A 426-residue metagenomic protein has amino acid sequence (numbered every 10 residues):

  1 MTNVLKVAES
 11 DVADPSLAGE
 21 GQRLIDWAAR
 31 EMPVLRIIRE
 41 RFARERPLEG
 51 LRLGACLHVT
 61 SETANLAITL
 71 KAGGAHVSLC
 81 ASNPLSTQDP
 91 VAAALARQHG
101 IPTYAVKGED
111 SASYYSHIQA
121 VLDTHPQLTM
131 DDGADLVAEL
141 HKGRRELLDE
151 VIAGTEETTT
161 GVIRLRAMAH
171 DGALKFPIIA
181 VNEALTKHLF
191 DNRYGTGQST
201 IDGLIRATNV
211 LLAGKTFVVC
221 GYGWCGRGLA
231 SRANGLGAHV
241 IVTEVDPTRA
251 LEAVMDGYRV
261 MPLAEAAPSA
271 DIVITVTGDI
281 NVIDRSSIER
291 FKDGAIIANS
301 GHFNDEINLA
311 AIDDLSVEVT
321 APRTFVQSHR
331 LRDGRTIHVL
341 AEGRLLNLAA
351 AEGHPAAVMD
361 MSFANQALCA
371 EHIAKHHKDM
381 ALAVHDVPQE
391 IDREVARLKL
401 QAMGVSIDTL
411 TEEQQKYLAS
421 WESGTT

Functional and structural regions predicted by a protein language model:
T2-A8, L17-P33, L48-R52, C56 (+4 more regions): Adenosine-phosphate binding glycine-rich loop
T2-L48, A81-K215: Glycine/serine-rich phosphate-binding loop and adjoining beta1-alpha1 elements at the start of nucleotide-handling
V12-D14, R23, R36, L51 (+4 more regions): Ligand-binding pocket scaffold of soluble enzyme catalytic domains
I37-E40, K71, D123-H125, V137-A138 (+3 more regions): Rossmann-fold NAD(P) dinucleotide-binding segment
L57-A75, K187, D191, G195-A270 (+1 more regions): Glycine-rich phosphate/diphosphate-binding loop of Rossmann-like nucleotide-binding domains
G74-A75, I101, L147, L174-F176 (+3 more regions): A short helix->loop->beta-strand "cap" motif at the edges of active sites that frequently abuts
A81, T129-G133, R144-T160, D279 (+3 more regions): ADP-ribose/adenylate-binding Rossmann-like module
